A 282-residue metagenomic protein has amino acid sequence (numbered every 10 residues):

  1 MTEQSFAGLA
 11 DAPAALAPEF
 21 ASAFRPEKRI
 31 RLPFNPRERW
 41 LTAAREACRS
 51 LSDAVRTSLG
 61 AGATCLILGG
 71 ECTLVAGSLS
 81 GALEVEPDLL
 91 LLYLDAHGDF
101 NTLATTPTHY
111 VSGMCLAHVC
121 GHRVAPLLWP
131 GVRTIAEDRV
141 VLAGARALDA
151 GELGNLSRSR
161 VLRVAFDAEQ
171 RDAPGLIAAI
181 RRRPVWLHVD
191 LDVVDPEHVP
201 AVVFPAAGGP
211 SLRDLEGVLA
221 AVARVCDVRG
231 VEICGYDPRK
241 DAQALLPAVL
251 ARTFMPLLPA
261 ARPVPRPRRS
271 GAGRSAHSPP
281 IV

Functional and structural regions predicted by a protein language model:
T2-H277, I281: Conserved alpha-helical scaffold segments that buttress catalytic/binding sites
